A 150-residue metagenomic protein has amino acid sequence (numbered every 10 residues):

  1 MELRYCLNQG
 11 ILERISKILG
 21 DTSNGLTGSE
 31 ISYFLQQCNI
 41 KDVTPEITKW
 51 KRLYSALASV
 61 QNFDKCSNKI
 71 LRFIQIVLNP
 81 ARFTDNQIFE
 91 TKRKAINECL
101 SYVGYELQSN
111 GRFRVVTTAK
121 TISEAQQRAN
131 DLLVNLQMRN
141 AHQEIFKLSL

Functional and structural regions predicted by a protein language model:
M1-A119: Charged interaction/catalytic cores of defense and host-pathogen modules
E106-L150: Charged alpha-helical initiation segments
